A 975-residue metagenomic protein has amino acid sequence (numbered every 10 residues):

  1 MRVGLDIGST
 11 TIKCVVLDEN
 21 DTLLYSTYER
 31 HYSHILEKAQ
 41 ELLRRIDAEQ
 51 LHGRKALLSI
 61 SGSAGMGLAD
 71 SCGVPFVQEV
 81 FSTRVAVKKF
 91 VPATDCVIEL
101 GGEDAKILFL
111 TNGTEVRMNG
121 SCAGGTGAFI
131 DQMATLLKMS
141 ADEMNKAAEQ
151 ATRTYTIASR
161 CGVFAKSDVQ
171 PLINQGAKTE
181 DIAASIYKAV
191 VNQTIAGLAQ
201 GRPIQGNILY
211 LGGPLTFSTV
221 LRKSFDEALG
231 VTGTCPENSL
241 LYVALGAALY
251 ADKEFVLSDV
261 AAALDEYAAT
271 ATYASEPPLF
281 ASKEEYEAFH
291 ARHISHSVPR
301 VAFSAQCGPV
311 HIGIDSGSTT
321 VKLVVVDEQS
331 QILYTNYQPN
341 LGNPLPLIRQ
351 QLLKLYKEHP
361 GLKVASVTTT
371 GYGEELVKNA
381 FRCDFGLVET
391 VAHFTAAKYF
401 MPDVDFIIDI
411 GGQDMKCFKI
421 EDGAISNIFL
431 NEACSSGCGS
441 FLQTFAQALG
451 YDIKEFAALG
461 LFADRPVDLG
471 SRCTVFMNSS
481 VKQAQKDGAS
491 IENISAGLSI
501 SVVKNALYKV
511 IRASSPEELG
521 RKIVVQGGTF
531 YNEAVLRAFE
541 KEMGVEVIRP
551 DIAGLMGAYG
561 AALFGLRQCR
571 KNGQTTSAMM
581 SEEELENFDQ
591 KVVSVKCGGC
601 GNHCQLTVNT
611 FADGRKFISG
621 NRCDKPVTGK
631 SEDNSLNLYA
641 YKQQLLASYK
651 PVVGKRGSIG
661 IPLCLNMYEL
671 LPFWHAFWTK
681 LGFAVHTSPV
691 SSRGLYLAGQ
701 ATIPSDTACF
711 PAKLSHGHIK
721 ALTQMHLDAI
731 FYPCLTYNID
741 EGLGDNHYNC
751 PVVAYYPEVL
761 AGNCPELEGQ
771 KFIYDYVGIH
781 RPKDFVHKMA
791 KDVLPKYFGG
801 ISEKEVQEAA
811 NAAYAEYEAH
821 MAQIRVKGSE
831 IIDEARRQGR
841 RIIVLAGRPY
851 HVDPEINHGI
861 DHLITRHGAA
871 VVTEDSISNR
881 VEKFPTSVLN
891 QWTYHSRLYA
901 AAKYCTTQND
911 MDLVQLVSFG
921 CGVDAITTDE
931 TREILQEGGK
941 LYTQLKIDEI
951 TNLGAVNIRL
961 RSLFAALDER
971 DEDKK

Functional and structural regions predicted by a protein language model:
M1-N20, T94-T111, A302-L333, V404-I420 (+2 more regions): Gly/Thr-rich phosphate-binding beta-strand-loop-beta motif of the actin/hexokinase/Hsp70
G4-R45, E115-V116, G120, I314-K354 (+2 more regions): Short glycine-rich, Thr/Ser-proximal phosphate-binding strand/loop in the N-terminal lobe of ATP-dependent enzymes
H34-I35, N112-R153, L240-V243, L249-K253 (+10 more regions): Glycine-rich phosphate-binding loop plus the immediately following alpha-helix
A64, L198-A228, S239-V243, T370-G373 (+5 more regions): Glycine-rich phosphate-binding loops at beta-strand->alpha-helix junctions
F76-V80, D226-L245, D384-V391, E540-Y559 (+3 more regions): Conserved phosphate-binding/catalytic loops in two-lobed NTP-binding clefts
N119, A123-I130, C434-L442, L449 (+2 more regions): An N-terminal assembly and electron-transfer interface module characteristic of large anaerobic redox and radical
G127-Q132, E237-A271, T395, G439-T444 (+2 more regions): Glycine-rich phosphate-binding/hydrolytic loop that grips phosphoryl groups
A165-A196, S479-Y508: Adenine-nucleotide phosphate-binding core of ATP-dependent small-molecule kinases
